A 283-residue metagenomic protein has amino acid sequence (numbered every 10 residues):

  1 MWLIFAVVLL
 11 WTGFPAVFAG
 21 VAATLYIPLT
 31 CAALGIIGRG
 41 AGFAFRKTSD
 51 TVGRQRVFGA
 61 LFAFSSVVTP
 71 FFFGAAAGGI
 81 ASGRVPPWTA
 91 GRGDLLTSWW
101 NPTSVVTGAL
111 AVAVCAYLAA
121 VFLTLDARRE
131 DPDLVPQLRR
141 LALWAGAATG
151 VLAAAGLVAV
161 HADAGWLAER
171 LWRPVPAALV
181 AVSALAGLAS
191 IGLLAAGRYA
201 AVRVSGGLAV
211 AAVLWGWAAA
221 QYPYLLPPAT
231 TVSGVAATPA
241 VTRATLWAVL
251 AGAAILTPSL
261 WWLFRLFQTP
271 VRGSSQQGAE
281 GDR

Functional and structural regions predicted by a protein language model:
M1-S66, W166-P174: Membrane-interface helix-loop-helix modules in multi-pass inner-membrane proteins
L34, G38, G74, A113-A116 (+2 more regions): Alpha-helical transmembrane segments of polytopic integral membrane proteins, especially the permease/helical cores
A41-K47, A219-V232: Transmembrane alpha-helical segments of integral membrane proteins
F45-V202, W215-G216: Long, contiguous internal "core" modules enriched in hydrophobic/ aromatic residues
R203-A211: Central hydrophobic cores of alpha-helical transmembrane segments in multi-pass integral membrane proteins
L214, L250-P258: Hydrophobic transmembrane alpha-helical segments of multi-pass transport and channel proteins
L226-T245: Short, membrane-exposed interhelical loops at transmembrane-helix boundaries
T231-A236, L250, L260, F264-R283: Extramembrane terminal tails and long inter-domain/linker segments of multi-pass membrane proteins
